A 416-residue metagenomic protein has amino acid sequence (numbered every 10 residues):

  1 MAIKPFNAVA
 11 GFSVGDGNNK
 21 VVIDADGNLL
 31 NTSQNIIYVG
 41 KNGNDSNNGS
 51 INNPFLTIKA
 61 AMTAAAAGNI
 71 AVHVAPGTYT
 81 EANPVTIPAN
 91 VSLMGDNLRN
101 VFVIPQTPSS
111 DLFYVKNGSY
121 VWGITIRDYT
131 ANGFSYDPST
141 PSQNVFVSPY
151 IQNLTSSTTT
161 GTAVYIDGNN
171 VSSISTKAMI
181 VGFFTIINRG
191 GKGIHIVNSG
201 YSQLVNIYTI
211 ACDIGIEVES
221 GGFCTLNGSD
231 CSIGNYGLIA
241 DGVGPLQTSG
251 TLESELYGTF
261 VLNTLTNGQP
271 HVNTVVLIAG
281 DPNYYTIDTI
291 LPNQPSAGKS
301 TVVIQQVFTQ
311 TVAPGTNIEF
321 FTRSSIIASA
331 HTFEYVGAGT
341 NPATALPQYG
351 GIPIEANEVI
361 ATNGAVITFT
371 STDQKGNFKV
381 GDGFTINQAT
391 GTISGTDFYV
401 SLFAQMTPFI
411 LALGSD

Functional and structural regions predicted by a protein language model:
V9-S13, K20, I354, E358-A404 (+1 more regions): Surface-exposed, low-helix, low-complexity loop/repeat segments of extracellular attachment proteins
V14-N19, I23-A60, T78: Right-handed parallel beta-helix/beta-solenoid
I37-K41, L56-E81, V91-N97: Glycine-rich repeat segments that build the extracellular carbohydrate-interaction surface of secreted and virion
A64, T80-M94, V101-V147, I166-V171: Extracellular beta-strand-rich solenoid/capping regions of secreted or surface-exposed proteins that bind or remodel
V74, S92-G95, S119-G123, V145-N153 (+9 more regions): All-beta strand scaffolds that present successive hydrophobic residues in beta-strands
T80-P84, L98-R99, I104-S110, Y129-Y136 (+5 more regions): Short glycine/acidic-rich loop motifs that flank beta-strands on beta-rich extracellular proteins
Y120-Q203, Y208: Right-handed parallel beta-helix
Y236-T322, P342, N357: Autoprocessing Asn-cyclization modules and mimics
